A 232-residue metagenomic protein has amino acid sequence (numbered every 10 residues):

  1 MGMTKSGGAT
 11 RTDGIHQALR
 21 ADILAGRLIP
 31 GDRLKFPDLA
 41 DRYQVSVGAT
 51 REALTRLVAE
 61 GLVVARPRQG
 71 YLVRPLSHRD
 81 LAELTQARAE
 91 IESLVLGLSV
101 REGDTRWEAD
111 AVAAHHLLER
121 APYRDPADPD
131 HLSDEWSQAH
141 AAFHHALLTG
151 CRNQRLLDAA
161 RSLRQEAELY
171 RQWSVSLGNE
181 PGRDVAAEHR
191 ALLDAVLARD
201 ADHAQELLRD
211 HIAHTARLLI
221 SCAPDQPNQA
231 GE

Functional and structural regions predicted by a protein language model:
M1-R101, A216, I220-E232: Short linear motifs at protein or domain termini
T4-K5, L76-L81, S99-D104, A127-H131 (+1 more regions): A ubiquitous short alpha-helical element
G14, R68, I91, A113 (+2 more regions): Alpha-helix N-cap/N′ positions at the starts of helices
L19, A49, D80, F143 (+2 more regions): Hydrophobic alpha-helical segments typical of transmembrane helices and their membrane-interface/capping positions
I23, S99, P122-D125, C151 (+2 more regions): Hydrophobic residues in alpha-helical segments
R42, S176-E232: C-terminal regulatory/effector modules of DNA-binding transcriptional regulators
G61-V64, L163-E166, G182-R183: Mobile beta-alpha loop/short-helix "lid" or hinge segments that flank ligand
T105-W173, A186-D194, H203-H214: Conserved amphipathic alpha-helical segments that form helical-bundle/coiled-coil interaction surfaces
